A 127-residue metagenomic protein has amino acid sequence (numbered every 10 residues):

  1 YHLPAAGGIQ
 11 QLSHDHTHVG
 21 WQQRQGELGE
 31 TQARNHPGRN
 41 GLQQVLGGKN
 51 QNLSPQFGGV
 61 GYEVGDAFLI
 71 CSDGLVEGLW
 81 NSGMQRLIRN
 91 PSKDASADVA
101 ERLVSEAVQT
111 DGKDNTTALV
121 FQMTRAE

Functional and structural regions predicted by a protein language model:
Y1-P4, T116-Q122: Short beta-strand scaffold segments in enzyme catalytic cores
G8-I9: Predominantly a core beta-strand signature of beta-propeller blades across repeat-based propeller domains
S13-V64: Conserved, helical-rich catalytic subdomain that frames metal- and/or nucleotide-binding sites in enzyme alpha/beta
D15, D73, E77, D114-N115: Acidic active-site catalytic centers that drive phospho-/nucleotidyl reactions and related ester hydrolyses
P37, L79, D94, D98: Conserved active-site and cofactor/substrate-binding residues in soluble primary-metabolism enzymes
G41-N50, G61-L87, E106, V120-F121: Conserved beta-strand-loop-short alpha-helix elements that form and flank the Mn2+/Mg2+-coordinating active site
Q85-G112: Helix-loop-helix
A126-E127: Intrinsically disordered or compositionally simple regulatory linkers and C-terminal tails in signal-transduction
